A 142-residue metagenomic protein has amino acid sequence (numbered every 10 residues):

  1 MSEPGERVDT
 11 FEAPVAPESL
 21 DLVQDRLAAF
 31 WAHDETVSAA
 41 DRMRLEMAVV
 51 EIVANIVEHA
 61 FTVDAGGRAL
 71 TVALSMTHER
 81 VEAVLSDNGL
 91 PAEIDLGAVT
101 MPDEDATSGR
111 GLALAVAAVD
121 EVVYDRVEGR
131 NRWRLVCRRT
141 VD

Functional and structural regions predicted by a protein language model:
M1-M43, M47: Bergerat-fold GHKL ATPase/HATPase_c domain
M1-V15, V116-D142: Flexible, glycine-/charge-rich segments associated with ATP-binding catalytic modules
A40-D64: Conserved ATP-binding N-box helix of the HATPase_c
G66-L74: A conserved short beta-strand within the histidine kinase catalytic ATPase domain
A73, E79-V84, R132-R134: Short, highly conserved beta-strand within the GHKL-type HATPase_c fold
E79-S108: Glycine-rich/acidic phosphate-handling loop/turn and adjacent ATP-lid/helix of nucleotide-binding kinase/ATPase domains
E104-V119: Glycine-rich phosphate-binding loop
